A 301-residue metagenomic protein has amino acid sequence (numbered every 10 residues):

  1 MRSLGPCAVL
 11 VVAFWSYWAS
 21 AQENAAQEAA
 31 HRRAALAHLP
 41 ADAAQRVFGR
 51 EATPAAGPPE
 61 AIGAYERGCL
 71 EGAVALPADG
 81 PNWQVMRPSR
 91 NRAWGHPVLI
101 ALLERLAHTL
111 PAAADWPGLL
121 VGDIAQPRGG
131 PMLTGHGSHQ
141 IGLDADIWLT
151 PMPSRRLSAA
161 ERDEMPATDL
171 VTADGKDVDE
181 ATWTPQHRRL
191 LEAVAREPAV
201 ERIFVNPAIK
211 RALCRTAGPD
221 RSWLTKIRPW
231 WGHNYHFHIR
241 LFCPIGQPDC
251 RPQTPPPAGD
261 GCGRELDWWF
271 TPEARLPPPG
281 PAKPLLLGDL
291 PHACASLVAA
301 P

Functional and structural regions predicted by a protein language model:
M1-C7: Bacterial N-terminal signal peptides that target proteins for export
S16-W18: N-terminal signal peptide c-region/cleavage motif recognized by signal peptidases
E23-A41, L157-P301: Catalytic cores and adjacent binding grooves of peptidoglycan-active enzymes
N24-R67: N-terminal low-complexity, Pro/Thr/Ser-rich intrinsically disordered segments that act as propeptides or flexible
G49, L102-T134, F204-K226: Extended, low-complexity, intrinsically disordered C-terminal regulatory tails of eukaryotic serine/threonine kinases
G49, T53-V121, W183-L190, E197-V200: Active-site acidic/histidine clusters and adjacent loop/turn architecture that either coordinate catalytic ions
D115-L120, I141-A145, A199, H233-F237: Envelope-exposed proteins and targeting segments
T134-P151: Short, surface-exposed glycine/acidic/tryptophan-bearing loops
